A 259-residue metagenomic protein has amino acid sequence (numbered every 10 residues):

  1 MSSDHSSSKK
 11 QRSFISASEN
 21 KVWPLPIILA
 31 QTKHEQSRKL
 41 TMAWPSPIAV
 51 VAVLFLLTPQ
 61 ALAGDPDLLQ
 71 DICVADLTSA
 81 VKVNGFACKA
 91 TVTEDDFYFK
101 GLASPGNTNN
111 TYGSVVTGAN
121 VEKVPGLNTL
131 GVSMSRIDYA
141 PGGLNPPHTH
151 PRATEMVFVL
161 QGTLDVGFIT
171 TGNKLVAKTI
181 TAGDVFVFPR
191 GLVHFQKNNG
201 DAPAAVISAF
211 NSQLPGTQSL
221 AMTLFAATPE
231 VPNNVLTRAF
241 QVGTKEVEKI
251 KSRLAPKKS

Functional and structural regions predicted by a protein language model:
K9, F14, K33-S135, T244-S259: A short, N-terminal "cap"/entry segment at the start of jelly-roll beta-barrel domains of the cupin/DSBH fold
I27-A30: Intrinsic disorder/low-complexity segments
A43-P45, L68-L77, C88, K174 (+2 more regions): Double-stranded beta-helix
G126, P146-H150, A177-T179, K197-N198: Short histidine-centered beta-strand/loop micro-motifs that create catalytic or ligand/metal-coordination sites
A140-L144, H150-G172, A182: Glycine- and acidic-residue-biased ligand/ion/polar-headgroup-sensing regions
L144-P146, D165, V185-F186, G191-F195: Histidine-centered metal-chelating micro-motifs
T171-G191: Short acidic-glycine-tyrosine-enriched beta hairpin
